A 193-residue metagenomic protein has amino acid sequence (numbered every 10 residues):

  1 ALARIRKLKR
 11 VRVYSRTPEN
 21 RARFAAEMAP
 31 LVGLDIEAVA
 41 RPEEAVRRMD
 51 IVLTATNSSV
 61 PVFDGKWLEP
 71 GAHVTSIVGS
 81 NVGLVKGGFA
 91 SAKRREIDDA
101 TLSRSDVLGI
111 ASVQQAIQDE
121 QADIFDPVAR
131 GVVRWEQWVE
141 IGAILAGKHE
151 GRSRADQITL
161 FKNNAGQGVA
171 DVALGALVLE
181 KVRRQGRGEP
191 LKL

Functional and structural regions predicted by a protein language model:
A1-L2, G175: Aromatic pocket-lining residues of Rossmann-like dinucleotide-binding sites
A3-L31: NAD(P)-binding Rossmann-fold cofactor-contacting core
V11-R12, E37, T159: A structural signal for isolated positions on well-ordered beta-strands in alpha/beta enzyme cores
V32-M49, K66: Short acidic low-complexity segments
D50, T56-S58, V78-G79, V113: Short glycine-/small-residue-rich Rossmann-like dinucleotide-binding loops
W67-E150, A155: Rossmann-fold NAD(P)-binding glycine/threonine-rich loop
A129-L193: NAD(P)-dependent dehydrogenase/reductase Rossmann-like domain
